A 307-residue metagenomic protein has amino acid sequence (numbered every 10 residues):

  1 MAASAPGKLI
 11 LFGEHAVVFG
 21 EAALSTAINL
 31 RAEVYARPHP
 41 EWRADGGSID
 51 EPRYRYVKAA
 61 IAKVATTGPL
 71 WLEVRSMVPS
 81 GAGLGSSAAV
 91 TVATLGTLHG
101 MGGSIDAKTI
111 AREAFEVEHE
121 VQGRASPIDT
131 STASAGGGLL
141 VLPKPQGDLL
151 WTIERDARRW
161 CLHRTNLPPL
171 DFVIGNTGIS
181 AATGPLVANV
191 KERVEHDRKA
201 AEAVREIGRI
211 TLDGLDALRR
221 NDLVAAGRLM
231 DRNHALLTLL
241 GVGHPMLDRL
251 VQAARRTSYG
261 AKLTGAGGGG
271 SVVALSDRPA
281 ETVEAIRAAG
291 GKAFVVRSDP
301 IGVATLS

Functional and structural regions predicted by a protein language model:
M1-F12, A16-V17, S25, E33-T66 (+5 more regions): C-terminal nucleotide
A22-A23, S48, G83-S86: Short, solvent-exposed loop/turn segments at secondary-structure boundaries
I28: Short, flexible loop/turn motifs enriched in small residues
L72-G81: N-terminal pre-triad scaffold of radical SAM enzymes
G83, S271-V273: Short aromatic/hydrophobic contact patches that present stacked aromatics for nucleic-acid/ligand binding
S87, G265: Short, conserved phosphate/pyrophosphate- and ester-handling motifs at nucleotide-, phospho-/glycolipid
A88-G103: Active-site-proximal alpha-helical scaffold in enzymes
G267-G269: Glycine-rich nucleotide-binding loop
